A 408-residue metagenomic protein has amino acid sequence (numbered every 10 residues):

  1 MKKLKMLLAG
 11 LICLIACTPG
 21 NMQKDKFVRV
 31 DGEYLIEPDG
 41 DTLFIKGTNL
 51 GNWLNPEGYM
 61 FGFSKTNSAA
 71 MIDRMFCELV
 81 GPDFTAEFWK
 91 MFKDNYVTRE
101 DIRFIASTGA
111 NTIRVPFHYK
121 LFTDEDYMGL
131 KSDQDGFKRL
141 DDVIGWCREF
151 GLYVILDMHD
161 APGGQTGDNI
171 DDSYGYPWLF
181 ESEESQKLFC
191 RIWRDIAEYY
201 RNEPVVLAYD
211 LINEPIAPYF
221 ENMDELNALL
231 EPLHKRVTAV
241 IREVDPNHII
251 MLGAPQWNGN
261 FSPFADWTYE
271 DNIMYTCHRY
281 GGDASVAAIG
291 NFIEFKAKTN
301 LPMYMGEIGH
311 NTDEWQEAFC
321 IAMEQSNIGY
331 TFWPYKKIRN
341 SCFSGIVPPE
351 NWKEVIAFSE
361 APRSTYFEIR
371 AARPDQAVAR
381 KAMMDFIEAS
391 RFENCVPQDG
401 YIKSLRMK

Functional and structural regions predicted by a protein language model:
M1-Q23: Bacterial Sec-dependent N-terminal signal peptides
K2, P19, P38, C320-E324: A general structural signal for short secondary-structure junctions and capping/turn motifs
K5, I72-D73, T85, A379-R380 (+1 more regions): Short amphipathic alpha-helical segments that mediate assembly, nucleic-acid/protein binding, or membrane association
C13, F44, V154-I155, Y304 (+1 more regions): Conserved Rossmann-like nucleotide-binding pocket used by diverse enzymes that bind dinucleotide cofactors
M22-D31: Membrane-cytosol interface segments of multi-pass membrane proteins, especially ER/Golgi lipid-handling enzymes
F27-V28, K187-K337, C342-E360: Extracellular glycoside hydrolase catalytic/binding regions
V30-I45, N49-I249, A254-P263: Active-site mouth of glycoside hydrolases
A322, G329-T331, K336-K408: Extended, alpha-helix-rich binding/interface surfaces that flank or overlap catalytic cores and mediate recognition
